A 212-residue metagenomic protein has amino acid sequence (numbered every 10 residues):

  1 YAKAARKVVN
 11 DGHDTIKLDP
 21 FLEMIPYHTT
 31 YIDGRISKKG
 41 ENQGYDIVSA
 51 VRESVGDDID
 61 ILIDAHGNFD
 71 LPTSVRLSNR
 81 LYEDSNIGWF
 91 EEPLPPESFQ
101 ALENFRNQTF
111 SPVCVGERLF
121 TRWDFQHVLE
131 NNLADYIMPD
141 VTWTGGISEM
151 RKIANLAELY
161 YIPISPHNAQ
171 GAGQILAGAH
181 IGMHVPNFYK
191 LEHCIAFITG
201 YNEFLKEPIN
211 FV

Functional and structural regions predicted by a protein language model:
Y1-Q108: Metal-dependent enolase-superfamily TIM-barrel catalytic cores that perform enediolate-based chemistry
N79, N86, P95-V212: Shared catalytic-loop signature of beta/alpha-barrel
